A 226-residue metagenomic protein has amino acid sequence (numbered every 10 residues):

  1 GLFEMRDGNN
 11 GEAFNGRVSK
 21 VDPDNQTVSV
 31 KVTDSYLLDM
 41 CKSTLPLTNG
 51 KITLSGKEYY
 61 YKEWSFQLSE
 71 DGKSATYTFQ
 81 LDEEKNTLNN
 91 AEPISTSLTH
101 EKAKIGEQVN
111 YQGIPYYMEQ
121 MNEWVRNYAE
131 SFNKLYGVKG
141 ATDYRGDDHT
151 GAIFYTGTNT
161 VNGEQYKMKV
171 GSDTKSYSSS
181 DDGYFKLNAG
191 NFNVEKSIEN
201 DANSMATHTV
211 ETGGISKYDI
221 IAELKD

Functional and structural regions predicted by a protein language model:
G1-D226: Structural signature of extracellular appendage/secretion-system components
